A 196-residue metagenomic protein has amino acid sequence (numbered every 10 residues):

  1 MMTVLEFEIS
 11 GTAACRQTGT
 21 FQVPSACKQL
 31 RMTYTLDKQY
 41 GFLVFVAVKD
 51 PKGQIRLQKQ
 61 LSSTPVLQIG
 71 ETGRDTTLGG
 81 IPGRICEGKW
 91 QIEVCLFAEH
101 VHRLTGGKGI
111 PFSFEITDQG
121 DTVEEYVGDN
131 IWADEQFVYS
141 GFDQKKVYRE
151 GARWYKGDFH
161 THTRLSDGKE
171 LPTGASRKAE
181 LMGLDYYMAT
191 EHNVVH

Functional and structural regions predicted by a protein language model:
M1-T35, I116-G120, G128, K145-G151: Solvent-exposed, flexible loop/coil segments flanking beta-strands in beta-rich domains
T3-G11, T35-T77, I116, G120: Surface-exposed beta-strand/loop patches in noncatalytic accessory domains and peripheral targeting/linker segments
G19-K38, I81, W90-C95, H102-R103: Hydrophobic beta-strand segments within beta-rich accessory/binding domains
K28-L30, Y40-V44, I110-F112: Short beta-strand/loop motifs in extracellular/secreted proteins, especially within beta-sandwich accessory domains
F42, R56, H102-L104, E124-Y126 (+1 more regions): Short acidic, gly/pro-rich beta-turn/loop elements at beta-sheet edges and active-site/ligand-binding grooves
L61-W90, F97-V101: Beta-sandwich interaction modules
I85, E93-Y155: Non-catalytic propeptide/linker segments at domain boundaries
V147-H196: A metal-dependent hydrolase metal-coordination microenvironment
